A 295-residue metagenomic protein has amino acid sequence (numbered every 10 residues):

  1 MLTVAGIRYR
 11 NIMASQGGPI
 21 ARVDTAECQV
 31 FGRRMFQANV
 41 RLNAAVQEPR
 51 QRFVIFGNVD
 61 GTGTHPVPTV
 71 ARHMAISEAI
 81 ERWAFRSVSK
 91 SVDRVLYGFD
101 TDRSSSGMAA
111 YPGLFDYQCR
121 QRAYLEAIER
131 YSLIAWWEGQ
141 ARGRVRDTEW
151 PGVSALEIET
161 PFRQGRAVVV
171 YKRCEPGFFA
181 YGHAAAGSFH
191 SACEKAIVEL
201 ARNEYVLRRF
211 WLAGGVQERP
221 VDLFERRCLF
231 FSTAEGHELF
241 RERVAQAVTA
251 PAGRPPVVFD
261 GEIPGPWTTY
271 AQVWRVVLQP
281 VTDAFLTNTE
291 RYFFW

Functional and structural regions predicted by a protein language model:
M1-W295: Helix-coil modules at protein/domain termini and other flexible surface or pore-lining loops, especially C-terminal
